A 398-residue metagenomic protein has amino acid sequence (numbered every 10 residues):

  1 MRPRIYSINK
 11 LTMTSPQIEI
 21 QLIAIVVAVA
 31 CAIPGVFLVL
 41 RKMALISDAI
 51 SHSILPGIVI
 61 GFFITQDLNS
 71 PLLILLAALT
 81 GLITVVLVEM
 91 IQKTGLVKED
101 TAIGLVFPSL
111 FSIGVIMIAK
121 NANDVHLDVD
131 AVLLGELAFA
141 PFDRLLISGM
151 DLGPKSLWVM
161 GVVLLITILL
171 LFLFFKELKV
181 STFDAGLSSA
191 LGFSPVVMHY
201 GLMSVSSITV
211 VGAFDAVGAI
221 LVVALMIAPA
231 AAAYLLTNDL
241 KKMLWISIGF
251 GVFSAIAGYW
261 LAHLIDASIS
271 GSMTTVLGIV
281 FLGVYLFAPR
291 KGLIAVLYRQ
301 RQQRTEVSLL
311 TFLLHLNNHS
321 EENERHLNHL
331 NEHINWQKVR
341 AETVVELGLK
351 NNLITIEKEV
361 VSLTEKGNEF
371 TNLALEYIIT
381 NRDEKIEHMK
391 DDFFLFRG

Functional and structural regions predicted by a protein language model:
R2-A30: Membrane-interfacial amphipathic/re-entrant helices at transmembrane-helix boundaries
V36-L127, Y234-W245, A262-D266: Short loop segments and helix-boundary regions at transmembrane helix junctions of multi-pass inner-membrane proteins
F111-L170: Transmembrane helix-bundle core of multi-pass membrane transporters and related energy-transducing complexes
L152-V223: Helix-loop-helix "hairpin" substructures at the membrane interface of multi-pass membrane proteins
G212-A267: Transmembrane alpha-helical segments in multi-pass inner-membrane proteins
E322-I334: Short acidic, hydrophobic short linear motifs in intrinsically disordered regions
I334-K350: Short amphipathic alpha-helical interaction segments
E365-G398: Short, amphipathic alpha-helical interaction segments positioned at domain boundaries
